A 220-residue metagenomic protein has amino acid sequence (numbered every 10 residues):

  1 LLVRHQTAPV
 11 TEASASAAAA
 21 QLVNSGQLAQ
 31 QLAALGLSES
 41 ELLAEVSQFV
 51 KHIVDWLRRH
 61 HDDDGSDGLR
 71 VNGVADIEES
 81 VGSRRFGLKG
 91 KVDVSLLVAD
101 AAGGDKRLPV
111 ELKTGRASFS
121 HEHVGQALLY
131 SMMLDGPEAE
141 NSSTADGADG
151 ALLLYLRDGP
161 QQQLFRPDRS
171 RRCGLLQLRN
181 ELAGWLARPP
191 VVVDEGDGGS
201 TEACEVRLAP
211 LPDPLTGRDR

Functional and structural regions predicted by a protein language model:
L1-A75: A non-catalytic, helix-rich entry segment at domain boundaries
A8, L108, A209-D213: Intrinsic-disorder/low-complexity coil detector
V10-A19, H60-V71, A99-K106, E138-G147 (+1 more regions): Intrinsically disordered, low-complexity coil segments
T11, N24-L28, G36-S38, S120 (+4 more regions): Serine/threonine-rich low-complexity intrinsically disordered regions
A75-V81: Two-metal-ion RNase H-like nuclease active-site motif
V81-L186: Nucleic-acid nuclease catalytic cores
P160-R220: ATP-dependent helicase/translocase motor core
